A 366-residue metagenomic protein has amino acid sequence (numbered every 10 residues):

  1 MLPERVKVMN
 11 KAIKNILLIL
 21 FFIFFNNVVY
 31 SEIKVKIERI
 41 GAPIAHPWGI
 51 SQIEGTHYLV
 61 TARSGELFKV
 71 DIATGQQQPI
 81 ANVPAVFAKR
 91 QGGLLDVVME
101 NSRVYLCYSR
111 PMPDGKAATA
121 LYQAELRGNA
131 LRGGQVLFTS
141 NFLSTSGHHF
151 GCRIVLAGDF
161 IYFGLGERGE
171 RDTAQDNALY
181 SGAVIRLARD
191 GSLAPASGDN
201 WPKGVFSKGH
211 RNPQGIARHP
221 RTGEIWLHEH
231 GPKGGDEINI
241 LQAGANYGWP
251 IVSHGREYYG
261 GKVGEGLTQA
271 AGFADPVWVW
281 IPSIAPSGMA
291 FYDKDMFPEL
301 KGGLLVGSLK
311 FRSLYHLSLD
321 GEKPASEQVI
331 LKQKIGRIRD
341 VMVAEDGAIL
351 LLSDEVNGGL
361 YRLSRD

Functional and structural regions predicted by a protein language model:
M1-V8: Short, Lys/Arg-enriched N-terminal segments with co-localized hydrophobic residues within the first ~10-30 amino acids
V8-L17: Bacterial N-terminal signal peptides that target proteins for export
L17-N26: Bacterial N-terminal signal peptides
Y30-E170, R218, G223-G231, P282-D320 (+1 more regions): Acidic, Gly/Ser/Thr-rich repeat motifs that build Ca2+-stabilized beta-propeller blades
A42, S146, V205-G209, Q333: Short, glycine/acidic-rich beta->alpha junctions
G92-L94, E167-Q328, G336, D346-G347 (+2 more regions): Beta-propeller domain segments
R110, F138-F142, N200, G255-E257 (+1 more regions): Short, solvent-exposed aromatic-acidic interface loops
I338-D340: Repeated scaffold domains used in trafficking and secretory/extracellular systems, primarily beta-propellers
